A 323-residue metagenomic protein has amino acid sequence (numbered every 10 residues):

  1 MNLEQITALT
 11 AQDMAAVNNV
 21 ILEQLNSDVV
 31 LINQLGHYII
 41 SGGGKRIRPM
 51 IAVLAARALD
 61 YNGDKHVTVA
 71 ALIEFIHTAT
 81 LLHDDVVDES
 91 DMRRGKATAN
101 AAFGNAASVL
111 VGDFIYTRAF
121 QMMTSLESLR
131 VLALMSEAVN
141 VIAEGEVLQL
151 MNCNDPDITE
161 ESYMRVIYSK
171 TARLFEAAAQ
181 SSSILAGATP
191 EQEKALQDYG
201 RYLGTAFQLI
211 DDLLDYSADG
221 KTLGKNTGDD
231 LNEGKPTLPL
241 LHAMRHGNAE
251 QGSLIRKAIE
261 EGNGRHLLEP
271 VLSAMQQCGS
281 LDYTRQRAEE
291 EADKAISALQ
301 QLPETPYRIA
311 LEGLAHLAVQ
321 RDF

Functional and structural regions predicted by a protein language model:
M1-F323: All-alpha prenyltransferase/terpene-synthase fold signal
